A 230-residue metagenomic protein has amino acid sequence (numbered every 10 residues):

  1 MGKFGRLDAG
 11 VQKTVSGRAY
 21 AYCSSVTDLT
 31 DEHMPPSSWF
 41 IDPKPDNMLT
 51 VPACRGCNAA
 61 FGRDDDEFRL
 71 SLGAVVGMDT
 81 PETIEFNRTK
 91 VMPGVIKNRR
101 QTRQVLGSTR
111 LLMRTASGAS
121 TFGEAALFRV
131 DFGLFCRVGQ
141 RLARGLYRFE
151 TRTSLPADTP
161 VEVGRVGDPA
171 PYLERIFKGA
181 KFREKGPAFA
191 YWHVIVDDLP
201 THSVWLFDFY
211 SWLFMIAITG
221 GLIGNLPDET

Functional and structural regions predicted by a protein language model:
M1-A19: Short, charged surface segments at domain edges that flank catalytic/cofactor-binding sites
G10-K13, K44-N47, F128, F132: Short, charged/polar micro-motifs that form catalytic or ligand-binding hotspots
A19-T50, F61, D66-E67: Histidine-centered nuclease catalytic patch
C54: Zinc-coordinating Cys/His ligand positions in small cysteine/histidine-rich zinc-finger domains
A59-V95: Polybasic, low-complexity binding patches
D66-L70, Q101, L134-R137, R141: Exposed alpha-helical structural elements
K90-F132: Short flanking/linker segments adjacent to small metal-binding domains or redox-active Cys/His motifs
S120-T230: C-terminal, charged low-complexity interaction regions
